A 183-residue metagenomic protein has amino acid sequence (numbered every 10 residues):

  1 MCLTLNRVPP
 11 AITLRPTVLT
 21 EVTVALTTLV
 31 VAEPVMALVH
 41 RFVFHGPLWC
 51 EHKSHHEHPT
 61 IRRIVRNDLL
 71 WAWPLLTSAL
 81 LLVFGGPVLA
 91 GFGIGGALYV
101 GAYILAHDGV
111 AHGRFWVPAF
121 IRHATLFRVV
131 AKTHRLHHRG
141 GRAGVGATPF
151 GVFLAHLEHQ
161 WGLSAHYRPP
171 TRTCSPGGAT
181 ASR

Functional and structural regions predicted by a protein language model:
C2-N6, L14-R15, L19, T27 (+5 more regions): Cytosolic/stromal cytosol-facing helical appendages immediately following the last transmembrane segment
V22, L29-E33, L38: Alpha-helical transmembrane cores and adjacent cytosolic helix/loop segments of polytopic membrane transporters
A25, F92-G95: Alpha-helical transmembrane segments of multi-pass membrane proteins, especially transporters and channels
V35-L48: Membrane-water interface of transmembrane alpha-helices
L38-V39, G96, I121: A general structural-boundary detector
W73-L80: Hydrophobic, membrane-inserted alpha-helices
